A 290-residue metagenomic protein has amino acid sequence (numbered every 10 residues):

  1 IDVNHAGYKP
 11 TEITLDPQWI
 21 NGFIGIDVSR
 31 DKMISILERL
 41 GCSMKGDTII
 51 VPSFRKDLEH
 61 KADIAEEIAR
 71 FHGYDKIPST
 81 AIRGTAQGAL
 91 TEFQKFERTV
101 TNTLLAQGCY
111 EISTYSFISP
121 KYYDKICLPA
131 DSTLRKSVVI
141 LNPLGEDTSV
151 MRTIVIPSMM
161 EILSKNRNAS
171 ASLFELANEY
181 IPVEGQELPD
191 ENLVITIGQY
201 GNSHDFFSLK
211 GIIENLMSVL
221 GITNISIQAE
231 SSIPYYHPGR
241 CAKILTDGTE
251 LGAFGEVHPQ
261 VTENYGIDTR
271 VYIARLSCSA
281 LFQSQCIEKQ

Functional and structural regions predicted by a protein language model:
I1-Q290: Extended beta-strand-rich architecture
